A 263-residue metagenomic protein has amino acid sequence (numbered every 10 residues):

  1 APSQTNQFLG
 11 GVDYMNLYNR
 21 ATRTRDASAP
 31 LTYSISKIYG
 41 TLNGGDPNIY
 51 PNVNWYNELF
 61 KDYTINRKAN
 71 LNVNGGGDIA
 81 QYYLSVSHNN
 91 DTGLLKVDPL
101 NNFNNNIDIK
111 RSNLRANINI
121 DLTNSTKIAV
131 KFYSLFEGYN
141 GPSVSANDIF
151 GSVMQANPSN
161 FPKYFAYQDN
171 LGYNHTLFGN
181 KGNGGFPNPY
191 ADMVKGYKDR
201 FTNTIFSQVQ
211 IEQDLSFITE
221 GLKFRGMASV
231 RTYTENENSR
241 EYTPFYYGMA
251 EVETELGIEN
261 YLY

Functional and structural regions predicted by a protein language model:
A1-T202, Q210: Membrane-proximal, glycine/serine-rich, low-complexity loop/turn segments characteristic of large bacterial
S87-R111, N119, G141-S143, D148 (+2 more regions): Small-side-chain secondary-structure face that scaffolds active or pore-lining regions
